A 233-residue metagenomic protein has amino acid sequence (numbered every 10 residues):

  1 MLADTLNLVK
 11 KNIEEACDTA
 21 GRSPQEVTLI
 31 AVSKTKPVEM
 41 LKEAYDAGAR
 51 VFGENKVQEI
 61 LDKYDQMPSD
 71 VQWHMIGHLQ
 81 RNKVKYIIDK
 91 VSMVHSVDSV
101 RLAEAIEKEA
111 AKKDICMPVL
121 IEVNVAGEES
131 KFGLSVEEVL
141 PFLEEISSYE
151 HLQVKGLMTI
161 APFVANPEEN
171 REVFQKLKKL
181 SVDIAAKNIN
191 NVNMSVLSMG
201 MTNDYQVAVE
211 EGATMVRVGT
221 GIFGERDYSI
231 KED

Functional and structural regions predicted by a protein language model:
M1-K179, I184-N203, V209-E211, F223: Conserved alpha/beta-domain cores
A213-K231: Gly/Pro- and small hydrophobic-enriched strand-loop and loop-to-helix capping segments that sit at the rims
